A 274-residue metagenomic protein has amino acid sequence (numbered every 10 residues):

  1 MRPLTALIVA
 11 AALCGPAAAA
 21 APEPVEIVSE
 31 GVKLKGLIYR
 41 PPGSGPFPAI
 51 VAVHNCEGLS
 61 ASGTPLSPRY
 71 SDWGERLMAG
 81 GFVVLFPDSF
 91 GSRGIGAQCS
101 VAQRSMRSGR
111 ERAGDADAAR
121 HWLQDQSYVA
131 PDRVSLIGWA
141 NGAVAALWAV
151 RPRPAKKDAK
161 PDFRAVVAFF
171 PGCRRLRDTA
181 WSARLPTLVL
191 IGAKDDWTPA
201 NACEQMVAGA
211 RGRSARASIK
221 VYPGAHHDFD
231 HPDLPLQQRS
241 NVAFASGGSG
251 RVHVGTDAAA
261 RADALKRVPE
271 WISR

Functional and structural regions predicted by a protein language model:
A20-G45: N-terminal cap/lid segment of alpha/beta-hydrolase-fold proteins
P46-C56: Short beta-strand element of the alpha/beta-hydrolase
E57-R69, R76, L85-E111, P152-R153 (+2 more regions): Cap/lid segment of the alpha/beta-hydrolase catalytic domain
S105-S127, W148: Alpha/beta-hydrolase active-site loop
Y128-A140: Alpha/beta-hydrolase fold nucleophile elbow
A183, V189-I191: Short beta-strand/loop motif that positions the catalytic acidic residue of the alpha/beta-hydrolase fold
K194-T198, D228: Acidic catalytic loop of the alpha/beta-hydrolase fold
R216-R274: C-terminal catalytic histidine-bearing segment of alpha/beta-hydrolase fold enzymes
